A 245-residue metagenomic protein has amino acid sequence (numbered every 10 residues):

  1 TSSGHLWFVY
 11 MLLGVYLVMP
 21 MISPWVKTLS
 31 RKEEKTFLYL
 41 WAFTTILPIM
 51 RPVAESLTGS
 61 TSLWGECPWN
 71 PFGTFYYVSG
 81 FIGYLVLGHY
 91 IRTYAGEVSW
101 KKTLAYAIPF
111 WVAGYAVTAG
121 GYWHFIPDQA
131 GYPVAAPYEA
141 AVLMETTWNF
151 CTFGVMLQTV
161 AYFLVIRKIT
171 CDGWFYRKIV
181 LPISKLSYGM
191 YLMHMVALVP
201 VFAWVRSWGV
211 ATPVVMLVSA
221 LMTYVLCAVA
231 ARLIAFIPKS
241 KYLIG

Functional and structural regions predicted by a protein language model:
T1-G245: Alpha-helical transmembrane segments and their immediate juxtamembrane cytosolic regions
